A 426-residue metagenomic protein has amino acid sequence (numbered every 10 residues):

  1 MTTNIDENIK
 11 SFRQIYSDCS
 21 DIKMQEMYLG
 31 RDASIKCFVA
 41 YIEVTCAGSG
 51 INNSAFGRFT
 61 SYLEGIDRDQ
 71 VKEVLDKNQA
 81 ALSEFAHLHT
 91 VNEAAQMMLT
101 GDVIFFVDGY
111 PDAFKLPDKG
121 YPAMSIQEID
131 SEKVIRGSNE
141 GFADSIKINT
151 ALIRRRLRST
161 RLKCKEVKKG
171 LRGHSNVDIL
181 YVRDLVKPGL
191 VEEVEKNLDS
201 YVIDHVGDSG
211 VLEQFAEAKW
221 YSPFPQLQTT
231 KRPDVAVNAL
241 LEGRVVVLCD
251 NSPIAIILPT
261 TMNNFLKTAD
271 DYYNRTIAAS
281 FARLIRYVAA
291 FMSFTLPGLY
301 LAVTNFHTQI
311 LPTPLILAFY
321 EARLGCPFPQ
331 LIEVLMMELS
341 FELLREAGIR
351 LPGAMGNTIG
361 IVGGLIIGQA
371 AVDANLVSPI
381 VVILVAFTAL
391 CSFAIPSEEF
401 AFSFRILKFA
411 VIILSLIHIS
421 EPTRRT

Functional and structural regions predicted by a protein language model:
M1-T295, Q309-T313, R424-R425: Membrane-embedded alpha-helical signal segments
V247, T260-F409: Transmembrane alpha-helical segments that form the functional core of multipass membrane systems
I417-T426: Single conserved hydrophobic/aromatic residue that forms the stacking wall/gate of nucleotide- or nucleobase-binding
